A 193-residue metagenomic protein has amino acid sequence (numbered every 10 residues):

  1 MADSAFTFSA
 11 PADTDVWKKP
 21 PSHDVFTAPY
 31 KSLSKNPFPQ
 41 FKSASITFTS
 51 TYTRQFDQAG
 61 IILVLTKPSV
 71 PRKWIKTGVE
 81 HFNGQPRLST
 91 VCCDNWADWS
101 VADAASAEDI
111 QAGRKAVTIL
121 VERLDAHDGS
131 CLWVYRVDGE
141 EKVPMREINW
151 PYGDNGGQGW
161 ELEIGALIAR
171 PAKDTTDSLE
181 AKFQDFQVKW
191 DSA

Functional and structural regions predicted by a protein language model:
M1-T7, W190-A193: Eukaryotic N-terminal targeting leaders
D3-P11, L88-T90, W133-V134: Generic recognition of long tandem-repeat/solenoid scaffolds
D3-T7, P39-S45, A116-T118: Intrinsic-disorder/low-complexity, polar/charged segments enriched in Ser/Thr/Lys/Arg/Asp/Glu/Gln
A10-V16, P21-N36, A107, M145-D154 (+1 more regions): Surface loop/turn signatures of beta-propeller and other carbohydrate-active proteins
D13-C92: Secretory/extracellular carbohydrate-interaction modules and structurally similar beta-sandwich "look-alikes"
I46, Q184-V188: Extracellular beta-strand elements of beta-rich domains used for carbohydrate recognition/degradation or cell-matrix
T49-T51, E122-L124, K189: Solvent-exposed residues in well-ordered beta-strands and their adjoining turns, especially edge/terminal strands
G60-L120, H127-S130, E140-P151, G156-T176: Glycine-aromatic-enriched beta-strand/loop faces of beta-sandwich-type recognition domains, especially lectin-like
